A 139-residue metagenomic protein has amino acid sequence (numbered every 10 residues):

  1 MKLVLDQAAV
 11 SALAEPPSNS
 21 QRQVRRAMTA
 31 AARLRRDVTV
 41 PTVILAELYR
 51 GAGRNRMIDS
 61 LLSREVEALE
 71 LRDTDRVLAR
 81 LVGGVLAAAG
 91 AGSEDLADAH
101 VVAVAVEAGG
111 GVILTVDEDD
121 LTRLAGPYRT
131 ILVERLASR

Functional and structural regions predicted by a protein language model:
M1-T39, R50-S63, Y128, R139: Short, well-structured N-terminal submotif of metal-dependent ribonuclease cores
V10-S11, L45, L121: A generic structural signal for short hydrophobic patches within well-formed alpha-helices
V24, L45, N55-I58, A79 (+2 more regions): A general structural signal for well-ordered alpha-helical segments in protein cores
T42, R72-D75, E134-R139: Residues at the C-termini of beta-strands that transition into short coil/loop
E47-L48, L81, R123-L124: Phosphate- and divalent-cation-binding pockets in alpha/beta enzyme and binding domains that engage nucleotide-derived
M57-D75: Helix-adjacent hinge/juxtasegments
E70-D119: Active-site neighborhoods of divalent-metal-dependent phosphate/nucleic-acid chemistry enzymes
A108-R139: Acidic, PIN/NYN-like endoribonuclease modules and their adjacent C-terminal/linker elements
